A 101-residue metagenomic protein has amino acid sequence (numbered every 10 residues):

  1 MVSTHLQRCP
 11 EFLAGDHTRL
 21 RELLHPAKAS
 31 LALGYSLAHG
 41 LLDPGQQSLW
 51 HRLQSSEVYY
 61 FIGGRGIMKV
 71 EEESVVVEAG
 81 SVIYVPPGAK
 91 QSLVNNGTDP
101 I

Functional and structural regions predicted by a protein language model:
M1-G34: A short, N-terminal "cap"/entry segment at the start of jelly-roll beta-barrel domains of the cupin/DSBH fold
E22-P26, S36-L53, P87: Conserved short histidine dyad/triad with adjacent acidic residue
H39, V58, E73-V75: Short, surface-exposed secondary-structure edge patches
L49-W50, M68-K69, V85, Q91-G97: Short beta-strand His + acidic residue motifs that chelate non-heme Fe in jelly-roll/DSBH and cupin folds
Q54-G66, E71: Glycine- and acidic-residue-biased ligand/ion/polar-headgroup-sensing regions
V58, Y84, T98-I101: A short hydrophobic beta-strand segment most commonly corresponding to one strand of the jelly-roll/cupin
E72-G88: Short acidic-glycine-tyrosine-enriched beta hairpin
